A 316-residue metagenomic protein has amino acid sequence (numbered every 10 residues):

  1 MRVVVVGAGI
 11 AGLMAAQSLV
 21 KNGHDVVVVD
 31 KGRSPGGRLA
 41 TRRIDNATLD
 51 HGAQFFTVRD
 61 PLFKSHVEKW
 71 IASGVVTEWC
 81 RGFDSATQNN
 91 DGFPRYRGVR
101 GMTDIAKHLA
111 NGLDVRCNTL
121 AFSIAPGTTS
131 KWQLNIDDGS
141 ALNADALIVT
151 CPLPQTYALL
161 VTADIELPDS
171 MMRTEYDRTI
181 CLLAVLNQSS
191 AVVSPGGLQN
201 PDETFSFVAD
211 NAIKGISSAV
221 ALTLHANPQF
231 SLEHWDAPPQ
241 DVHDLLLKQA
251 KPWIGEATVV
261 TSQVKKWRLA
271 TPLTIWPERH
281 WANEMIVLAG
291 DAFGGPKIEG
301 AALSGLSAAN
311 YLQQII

Functional and structural regions predicted by a protein language model:
M1, D137-A146: Core beta-strand elements of the Rossmann-like FAD/NAD(P) dinucleotide-binding domain in flavoenzyme oxidoreductases
R2-V29, A309-Q313: N-terminal Rossmann-like FAD-binding beta1-loop-alpha1 element of flavoenzymes
V20-I44: Glycine-rich FAD pyrophosphate-binding loop
G36, A144-P195, A257: Central helical "cap/lid" subdomain
T41-R81: N-terminal FAD cofactor-binding segment of flavoenzymes
C117-W132: A conserved short coil-to-beta-strand element within the FAD-binding core of flavoproteins
L183-H234, L245, Q249, W253-I254: Active-site substrate-recognition segment that forms the wall of the catalytic cavity or substrate channel
D244-L245, A250-E284: Flavin (FAD/FMN) cofactor-binding core of flavoprotein oxidoreductases
